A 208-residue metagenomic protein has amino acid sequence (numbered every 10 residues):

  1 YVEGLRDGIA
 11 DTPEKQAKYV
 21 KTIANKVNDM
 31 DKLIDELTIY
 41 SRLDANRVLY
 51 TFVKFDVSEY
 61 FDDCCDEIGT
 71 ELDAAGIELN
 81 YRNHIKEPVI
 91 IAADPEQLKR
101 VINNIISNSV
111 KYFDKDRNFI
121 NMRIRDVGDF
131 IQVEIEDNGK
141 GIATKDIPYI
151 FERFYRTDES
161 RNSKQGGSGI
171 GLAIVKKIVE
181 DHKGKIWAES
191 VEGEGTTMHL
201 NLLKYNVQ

Functional and structural regions predicted by a protein language model:
N25-M30: Short alpha-helical segment of the dimerization/phosphotransfer core of two-component systems
A45-Y50, P88-A93: Conserved micro-motifs of the catalytic ATP-binding
T51-G69, N80: A conserved beta-strand-to-alpha-helix junction within the catalytic ATP-binding
S109-V110: Short helix-loop "hinge" at the ATP-lid/N-box region of the Bergerat-fold HATPase_c
F119-D129: Short beta-strand/loop element within the Bergerat-fold HATPase_c
I142-R156: Short conserved segment of the HATPase_c
K183-G184: Conserved glycine-rich
